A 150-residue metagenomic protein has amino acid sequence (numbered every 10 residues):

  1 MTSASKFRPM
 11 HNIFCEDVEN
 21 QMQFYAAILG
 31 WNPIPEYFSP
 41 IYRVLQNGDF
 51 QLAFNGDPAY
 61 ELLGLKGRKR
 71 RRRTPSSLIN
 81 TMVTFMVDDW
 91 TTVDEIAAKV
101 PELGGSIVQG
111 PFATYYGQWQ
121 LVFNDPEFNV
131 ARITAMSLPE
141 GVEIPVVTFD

Functional and structural regions predicted by a protein language model:
M1-M22, M82-F85, A135-D150: N-terminal beta-strand motif that seeds the catalytic metal site of vicinal oxygen chelate
F7-D17, V44-Q46, G67-K99, W119-N124: Vicinal oxygen chelate
N12-Y60: Core segments of cupin and vicinal oxygen chelate
N32, E102-I107: A common structural junction motif
F38-I41, Y115-W119: Short acidic/glycine-enriched loop/turn segments that link adjacent beta-strands
Y60, Y115-Y116, M136-E140: A short acidic/small-residue loop/turn micro-motif
